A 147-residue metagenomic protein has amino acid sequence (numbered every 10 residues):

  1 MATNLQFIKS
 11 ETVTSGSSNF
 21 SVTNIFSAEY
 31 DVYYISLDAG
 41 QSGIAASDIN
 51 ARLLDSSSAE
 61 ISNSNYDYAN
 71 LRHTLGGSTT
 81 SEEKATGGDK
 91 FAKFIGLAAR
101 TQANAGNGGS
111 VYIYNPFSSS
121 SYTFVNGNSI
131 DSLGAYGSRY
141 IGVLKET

Functional and structural regions predicted by a protein language model:
M1-T147: Surface-exposed molecular-recognition determinants
